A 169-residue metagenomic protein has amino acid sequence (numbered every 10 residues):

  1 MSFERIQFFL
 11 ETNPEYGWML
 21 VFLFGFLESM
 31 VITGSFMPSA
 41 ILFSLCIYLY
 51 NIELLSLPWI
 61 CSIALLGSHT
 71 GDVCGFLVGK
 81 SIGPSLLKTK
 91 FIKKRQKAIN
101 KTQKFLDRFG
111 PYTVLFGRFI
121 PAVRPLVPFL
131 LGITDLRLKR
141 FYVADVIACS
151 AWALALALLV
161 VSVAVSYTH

Functional and structural regions predicted by a protein language model:
M1-V21, I52-F129, I133-Y142, L158-Y167: Membrane-interfacial helix-loop-helix
F22-L42, F116-G117: Transmembrane alpha-helix interface/packing and boundary motifs in multi-pass membrane proteins, characterized by
F24, G67, I147-A148, W152: Transmembrane alpha-helical core residues of multi-pass small-molecule transporters, especially secondary transporters
V31-I32, F43, G75, P121 (+2 more regions): Hydrophobic side chains within alpha-helical segments
G34-Y48, L126-T134: Re-entrant/interfacial helical elements at transmembrane boundaries that shape and gate the permeation pathway
S39, D145-V146: Central hydrophobic cores of alpha-helical transmembrane segments in multi-pass integral membrane proteins
S44-L54, W152: Small-residue-rich segments of transmembrane alpha-helices in multi-pass membrane proteins, especially helix faces
